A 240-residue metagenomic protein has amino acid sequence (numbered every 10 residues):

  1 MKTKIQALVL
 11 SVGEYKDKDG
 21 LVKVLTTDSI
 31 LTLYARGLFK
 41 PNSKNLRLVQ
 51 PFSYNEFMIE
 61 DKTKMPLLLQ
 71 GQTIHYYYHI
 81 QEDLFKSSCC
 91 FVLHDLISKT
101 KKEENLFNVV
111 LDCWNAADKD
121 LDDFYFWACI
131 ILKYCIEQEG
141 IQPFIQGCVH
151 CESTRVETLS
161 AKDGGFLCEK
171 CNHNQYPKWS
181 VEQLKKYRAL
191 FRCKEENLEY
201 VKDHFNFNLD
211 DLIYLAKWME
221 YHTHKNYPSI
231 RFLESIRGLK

Functional and structural regions predicted by a protein language model:
M1-G20, L25-K240: Non-catalytic alpha-helical scaffolds and adjoining flexible linkers that form interface surfaces for assembly
